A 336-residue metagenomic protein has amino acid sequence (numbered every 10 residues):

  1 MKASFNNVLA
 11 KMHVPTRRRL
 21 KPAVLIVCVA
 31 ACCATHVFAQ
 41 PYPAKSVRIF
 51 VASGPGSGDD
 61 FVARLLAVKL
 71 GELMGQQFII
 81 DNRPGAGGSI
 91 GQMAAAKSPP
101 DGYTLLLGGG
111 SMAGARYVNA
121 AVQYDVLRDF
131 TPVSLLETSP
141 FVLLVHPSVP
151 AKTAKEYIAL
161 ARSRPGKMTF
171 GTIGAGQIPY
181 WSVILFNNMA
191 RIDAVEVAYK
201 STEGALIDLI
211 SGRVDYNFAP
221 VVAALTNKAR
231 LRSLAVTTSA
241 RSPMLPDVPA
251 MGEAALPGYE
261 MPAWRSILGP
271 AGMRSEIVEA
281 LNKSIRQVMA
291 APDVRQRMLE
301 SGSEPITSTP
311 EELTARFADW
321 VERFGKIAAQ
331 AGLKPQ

Functional and structural regions predicted by a protein language model:
M1-R18: N-terminal secretory signal peptides that target proteins for export/translocation
K2, A44-S46, M189-I192, S275-Q336: An extracytoplasmic/periplasmic, membrane-proximal ligand-sensing/linker region
C32-H36: N-terminal signal peptide c-region/cleavage motif recognized by signal peptidases
A39-R128, K167, A175, M189-P220 (+4 more regions): N-terminal (or domain-start) structured segment
K97-Y103, Y117-G204, M251-E253, W264-R297: Hinge/capping helix and adjacent helix->loop/strand transition within the periplasmic-binding protein
G109-G110, P147, P220-V222, T238 (+1 more regions): Short secondary-structure boundary segments
D125-L135, G171, D193-V197, V222-A224 (+2 more regions): Short beta-strand->loop
